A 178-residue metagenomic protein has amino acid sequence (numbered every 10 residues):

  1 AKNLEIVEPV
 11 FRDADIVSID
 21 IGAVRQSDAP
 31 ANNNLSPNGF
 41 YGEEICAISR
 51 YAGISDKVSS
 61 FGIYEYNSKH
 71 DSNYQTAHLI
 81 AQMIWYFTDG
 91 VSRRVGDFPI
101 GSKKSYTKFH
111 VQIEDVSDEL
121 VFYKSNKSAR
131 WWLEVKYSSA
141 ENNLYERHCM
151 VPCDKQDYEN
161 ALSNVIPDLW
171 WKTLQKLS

Functional and structural regions predicted by a protein language model:
A1-S178: Catalytic cores of soluble, metal-dependent hydrolases
